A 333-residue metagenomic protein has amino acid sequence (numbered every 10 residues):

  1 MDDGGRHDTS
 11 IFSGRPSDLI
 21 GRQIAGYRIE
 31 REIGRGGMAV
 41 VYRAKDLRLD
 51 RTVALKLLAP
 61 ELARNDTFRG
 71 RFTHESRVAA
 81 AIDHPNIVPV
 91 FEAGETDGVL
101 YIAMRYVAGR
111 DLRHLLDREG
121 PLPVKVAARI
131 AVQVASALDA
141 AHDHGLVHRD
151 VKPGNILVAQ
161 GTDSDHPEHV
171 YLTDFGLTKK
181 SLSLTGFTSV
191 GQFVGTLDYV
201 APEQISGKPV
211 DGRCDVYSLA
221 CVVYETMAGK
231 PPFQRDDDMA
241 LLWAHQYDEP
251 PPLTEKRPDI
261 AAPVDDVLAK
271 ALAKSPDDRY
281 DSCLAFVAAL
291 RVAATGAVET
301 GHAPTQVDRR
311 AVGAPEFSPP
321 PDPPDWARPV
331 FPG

Functional and structural regions predicted by a protein language model:
F12, A63-T67, A159-P209: Activation segment of protein kinases
E30-G36, V41: Protein kinase glycine-rich loop
K45, V132, L138, D198-G301: C-terminal lobe helix-coil module of Hanks-type protein kinase domains
A59-A81: AlphaC helix of the eukaryotic protein kinase fold
A81, I130-A131: Hydrophobic/aromatic scaffold residues of ePK-like serine/threonine protein kinase catalytic domains
A93: Activation-segment/catalytic-loop signature of the eukaryotic protein kinase fold
D97-D111, L115: Conserved short submotifs of the Hanks-type protein kinase catalytic core that shape the nucleotide-binding pocket
V134-L146: Protein kinase catalytic-loop region centered on the HRD/HxD motif
